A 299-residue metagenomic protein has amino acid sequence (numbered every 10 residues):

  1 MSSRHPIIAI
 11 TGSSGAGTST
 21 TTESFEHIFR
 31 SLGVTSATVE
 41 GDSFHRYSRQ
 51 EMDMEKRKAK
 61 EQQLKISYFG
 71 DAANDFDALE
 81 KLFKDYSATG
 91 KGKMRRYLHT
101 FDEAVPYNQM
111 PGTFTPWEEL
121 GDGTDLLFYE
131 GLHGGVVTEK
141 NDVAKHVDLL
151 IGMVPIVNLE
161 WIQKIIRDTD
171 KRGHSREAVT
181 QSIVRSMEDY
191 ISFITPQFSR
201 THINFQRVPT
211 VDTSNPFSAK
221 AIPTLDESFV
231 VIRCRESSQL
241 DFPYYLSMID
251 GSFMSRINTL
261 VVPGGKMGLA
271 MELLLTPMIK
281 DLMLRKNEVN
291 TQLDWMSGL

Functional and structural regions predicted by a protein language model:
M1-H5: Phosphate-binding P-loop
I8-T11: Short hydrophobic/aromatic beta-strand immediately N-terminal to the Walker A/P-loop
S14: The conserved Walker
T18: Conserved lysine of the Walker
T21-T22, E26: Post-Walker A alpha-helix
V34-E40, F44-V105: Conserved nucleotide-sensing/catalytic segment adjacent to the nucleotide-binding pocket in NTP-handling enzymes
T113-D122, L126, V143, V157-L299: C-terminal accessory "lid"/substrate-recognition subdomains
